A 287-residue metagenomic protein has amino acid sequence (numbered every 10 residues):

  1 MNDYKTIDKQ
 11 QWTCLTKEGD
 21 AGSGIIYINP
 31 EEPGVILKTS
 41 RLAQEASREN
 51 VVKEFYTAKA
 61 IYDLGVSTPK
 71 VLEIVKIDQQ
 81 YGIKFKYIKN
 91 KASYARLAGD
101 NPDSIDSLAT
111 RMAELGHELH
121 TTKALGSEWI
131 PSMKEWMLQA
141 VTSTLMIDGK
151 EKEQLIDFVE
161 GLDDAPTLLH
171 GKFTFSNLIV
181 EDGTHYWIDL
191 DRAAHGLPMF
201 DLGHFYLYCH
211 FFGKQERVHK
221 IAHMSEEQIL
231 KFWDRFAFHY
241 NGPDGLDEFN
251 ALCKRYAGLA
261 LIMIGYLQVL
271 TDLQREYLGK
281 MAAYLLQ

Functional and structural regions predicted by a protein language model:
M1-D8, T121-G171, F175-S176, E181: An alpha-helical support segment within catalytic cores of ATP-dependent transferases
M1-I7, L270-Q287: Regulatory N- and C-terminal appendages and interdomain linkers associated with kinase/kinase-like NTP transferase
I7-P30: ATP-binding glycine-rich phosphate-binding loop
G24-E31, I36, I156-F200: Active-site acidic catalytic loop and adjacent metal/ATP-binding pocket of ATP-dependent phosphoryl transfer enzymes
Y27-L125: ATP-binding pocket architecture of kinase catalytic cores
Q44, A92, L178, H195-L197 (+1 more regions): Conserved protein kinase catalytic core
A98-G99, T121-K134, Q215-I221, G245 (+1 more regions): Inter-domain helical "communication" segments and dimerization helices that couple sensory or membrane-embedded modules
L202-P243, A257-Q274: Active-site activation/catalytic loop segments of kinase-like enzymes and analogous catalytic loops in related
